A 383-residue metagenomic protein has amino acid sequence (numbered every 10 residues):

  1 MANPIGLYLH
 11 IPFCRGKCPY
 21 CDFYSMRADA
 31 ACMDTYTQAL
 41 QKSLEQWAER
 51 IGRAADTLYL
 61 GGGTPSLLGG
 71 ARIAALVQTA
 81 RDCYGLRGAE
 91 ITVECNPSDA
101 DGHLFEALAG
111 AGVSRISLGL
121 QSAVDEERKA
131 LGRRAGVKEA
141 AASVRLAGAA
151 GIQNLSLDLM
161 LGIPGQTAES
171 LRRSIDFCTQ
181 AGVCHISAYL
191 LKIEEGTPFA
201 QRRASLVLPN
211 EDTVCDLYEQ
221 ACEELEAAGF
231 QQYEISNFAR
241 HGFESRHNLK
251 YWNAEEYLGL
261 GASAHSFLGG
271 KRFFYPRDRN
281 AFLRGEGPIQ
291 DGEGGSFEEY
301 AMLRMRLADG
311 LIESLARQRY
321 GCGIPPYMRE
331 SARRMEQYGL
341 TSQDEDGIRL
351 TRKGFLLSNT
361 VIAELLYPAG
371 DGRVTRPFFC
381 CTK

Functional and structural regions predicted by a protein language model:
M1-I5, R15, Y338: Flexible, acidic/Gly-rich N-terminal and inter-domain linker regions that tether and position cofactor-handling modules
A2-I5, S25-W47, R53-C322, F379-K383: C-terminal scaffold of the Radical SAM
L9: Conserved N-terminal Rossmann-fold NAD(P)-binding element of oxidoreductases
P12-S25: Local cysteine-cluster metal-coordination motifs and their immediate loop/turn environment, predominantly Fe-S cluster
C322-R334: Short amphipathic alpha-helical interaction segments
E336-D346: A short, conserved structural fragment
G347-T351: Minor-groove-contacting beta-hairpin "wing" of winged helix-turn-helix DNA-binding domains
F355-K383: Short, amphipathic alpha-helical interaction segments positioned at domain boundaries
